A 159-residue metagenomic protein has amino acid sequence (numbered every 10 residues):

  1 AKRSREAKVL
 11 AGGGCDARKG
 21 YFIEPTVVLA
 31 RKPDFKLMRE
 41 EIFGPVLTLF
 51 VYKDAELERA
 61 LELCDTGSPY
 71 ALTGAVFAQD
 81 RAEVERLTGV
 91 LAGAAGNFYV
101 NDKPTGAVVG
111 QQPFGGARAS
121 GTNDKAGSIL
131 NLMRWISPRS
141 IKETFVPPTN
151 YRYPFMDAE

Functional and structural regions predicted by a protein language model:
A1-K8: Long, low-complexity segments enriched in small/aliphatic residues
V9-G14: Cytochrome P450 fold signature focused on the C-terminal beta-domain
C15-D16, F22-E159: Conserved C-terminal structural/oligomerization subdomain of aldehyde/semialdehyde dehydrogenase
